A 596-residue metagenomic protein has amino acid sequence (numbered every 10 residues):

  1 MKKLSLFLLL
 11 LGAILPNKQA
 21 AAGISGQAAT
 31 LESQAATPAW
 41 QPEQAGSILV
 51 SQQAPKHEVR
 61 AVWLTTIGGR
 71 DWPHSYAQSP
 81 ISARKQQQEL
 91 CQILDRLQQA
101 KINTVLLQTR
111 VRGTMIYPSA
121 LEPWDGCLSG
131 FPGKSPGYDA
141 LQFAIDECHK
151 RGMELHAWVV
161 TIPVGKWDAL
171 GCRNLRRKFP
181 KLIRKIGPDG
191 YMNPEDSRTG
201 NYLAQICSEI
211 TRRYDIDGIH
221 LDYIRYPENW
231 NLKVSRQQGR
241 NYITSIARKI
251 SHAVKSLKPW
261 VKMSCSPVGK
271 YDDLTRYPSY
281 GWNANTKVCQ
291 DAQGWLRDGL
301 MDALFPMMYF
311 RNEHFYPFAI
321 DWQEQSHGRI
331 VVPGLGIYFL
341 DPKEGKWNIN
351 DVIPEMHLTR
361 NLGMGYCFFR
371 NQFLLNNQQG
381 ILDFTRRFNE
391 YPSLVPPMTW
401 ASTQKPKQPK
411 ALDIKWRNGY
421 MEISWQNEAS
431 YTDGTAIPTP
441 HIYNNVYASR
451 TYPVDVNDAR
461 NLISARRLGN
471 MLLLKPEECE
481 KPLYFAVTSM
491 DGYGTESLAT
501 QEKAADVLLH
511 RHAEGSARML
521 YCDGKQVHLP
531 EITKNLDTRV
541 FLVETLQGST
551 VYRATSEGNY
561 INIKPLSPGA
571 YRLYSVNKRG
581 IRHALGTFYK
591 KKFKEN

Functional and structural regions predicted by a protein language model:
K56-V59, W63-Q88, H156-R213: Active-site-adjacent "subsite" loops/lids of carbohydrate-active enzymes
Q88-T114, Y214-I216: Catalytic domains of carbohydrate-active enzymes, especially glycoside hydrolases
E154-K166, H220, G239-N285, V331-L340: Aromatic-lined carbohydrate-recognition surfaces of secreted/lumenal glycan-active proteins
A292-Q293, R297-F315, V332-S402: Substrate-binding cleft of secreted/luminal carbohydrate-active enzymes
D383-A436, G494-A517: Pro/Thr/Ser/Gly-rich low-complexity, intrinsically disordered linker/stalk tracts
L474-E496, L573-S575: Beta-strand-rich modules
C479, T555-R579: Short, surface-exposed loop/turn motifs with a glycine/proline- and acidic-biased composition
H510-E514, H528-P530, P568-N596: C-terminal tail/sorting-segment detector
